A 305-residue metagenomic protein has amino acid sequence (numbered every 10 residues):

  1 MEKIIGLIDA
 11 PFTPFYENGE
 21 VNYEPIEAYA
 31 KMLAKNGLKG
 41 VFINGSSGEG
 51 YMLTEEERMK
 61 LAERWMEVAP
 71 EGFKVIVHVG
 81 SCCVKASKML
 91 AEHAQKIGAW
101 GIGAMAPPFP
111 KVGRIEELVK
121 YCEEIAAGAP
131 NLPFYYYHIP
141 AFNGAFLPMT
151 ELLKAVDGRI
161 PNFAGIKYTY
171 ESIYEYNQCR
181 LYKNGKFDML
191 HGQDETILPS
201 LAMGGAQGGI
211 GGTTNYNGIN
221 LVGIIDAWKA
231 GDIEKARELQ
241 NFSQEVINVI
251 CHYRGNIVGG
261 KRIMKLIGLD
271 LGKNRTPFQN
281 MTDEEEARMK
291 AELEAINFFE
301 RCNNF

Functional and structural regions predicted by a protein language model:
E2-A145, N303: Active-site beta->alpha loop and helix N-cap motifs at the rims of alpha/beta catalytic domains
I5, K39, N44-S47, V79 (+6 more regions): Short glycine-rich loop/turn motifs that provide flexible caps or phosphate-binding loops at active sites
P25, E57, E151-L152, D232 (+1 more regions): Single-residue recognition of alpha-helix capping/boundary positions
I26, R58, A62, S87 (+5 more regions): A general structural signal for well-ordered alpha-helical segments in protein cores
K35, P199-F305: Structured C-terminal cap/extension of enzyme domains
N36, K60, R64-V68, H93-I97 (+7 more regions): Alpha-helical structural signal in soluble globular domains
E49-G50, P110-K111, S172, L198 (+2 more regions): Short secondary-structure capping/turn micro-motifs that flank functional sites
A126-L132, P140-Q244, I250-C251: Catalytic alpha/beta core domains of metabolic enzymes, predominantly
